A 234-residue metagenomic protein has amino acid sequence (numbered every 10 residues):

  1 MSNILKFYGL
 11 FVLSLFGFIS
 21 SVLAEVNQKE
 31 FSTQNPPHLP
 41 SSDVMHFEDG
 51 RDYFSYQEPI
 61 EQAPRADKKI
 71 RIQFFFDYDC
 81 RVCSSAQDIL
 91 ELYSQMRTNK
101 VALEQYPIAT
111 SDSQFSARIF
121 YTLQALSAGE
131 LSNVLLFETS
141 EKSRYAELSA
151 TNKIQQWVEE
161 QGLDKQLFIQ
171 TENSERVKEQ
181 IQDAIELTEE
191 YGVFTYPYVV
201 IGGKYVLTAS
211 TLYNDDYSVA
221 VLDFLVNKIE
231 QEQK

Functional and structural regions predicted by a protein language model:
M1-K6: Positively charged n-region of N-terminal signal peptides that target proteins for export
Y8-F18: Bacterial N-terminal signal peptides
S21-D112, I185, N227, Q233-K234: Extracytoplasmic thiol/disulfide redox context detector
E30-S32, S111-I119, K142-T151, E172-K178 (+2 more regions): Noncatalytic linker/hinge segments flanking ATPase motor cores
R81-Q155, E159: Structural alpha/beta surface segment adjacent to cysteine/selenocysteine redox centers across thiol/disulfide enzymes
E160-K234: C-terminal cap of thioredoxin/glutaredoxin-like
